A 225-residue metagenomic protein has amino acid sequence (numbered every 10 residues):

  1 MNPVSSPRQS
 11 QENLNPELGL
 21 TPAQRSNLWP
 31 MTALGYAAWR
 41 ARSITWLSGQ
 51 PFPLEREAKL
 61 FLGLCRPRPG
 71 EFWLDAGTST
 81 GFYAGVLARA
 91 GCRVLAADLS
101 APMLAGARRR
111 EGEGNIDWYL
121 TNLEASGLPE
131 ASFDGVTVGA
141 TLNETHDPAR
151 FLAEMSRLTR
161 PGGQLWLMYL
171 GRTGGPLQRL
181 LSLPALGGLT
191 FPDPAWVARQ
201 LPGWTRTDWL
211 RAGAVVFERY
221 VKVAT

Functional and structural regions predicted by a protein language model:
N2-R66, G106, T173-L183: Conserved class I S-adenosyl-L-methionine
F72-A125: Class I SAM-dependent methyltransferase SAM/SAH-binding core
T137: A conserved beta-strand element that flanks and buttresses the S-adenosyl-L-methionine
A140-T141: Short catalytic micro-motifs in class I SAM-dependent methyltransferases
A149-P161: A short glycine-rich, Lys/Arg-flanked "PGG" loop and its adjoining helix->strand segment in the class I
G163-Y169: Conserved beta-strand signature within the Rossmann-like core of class I S-adenosyl-L-methionine
G187-G203: Short alpha-helix
P202-T225: Core SAM-dependent methyltransferase catalytic element
